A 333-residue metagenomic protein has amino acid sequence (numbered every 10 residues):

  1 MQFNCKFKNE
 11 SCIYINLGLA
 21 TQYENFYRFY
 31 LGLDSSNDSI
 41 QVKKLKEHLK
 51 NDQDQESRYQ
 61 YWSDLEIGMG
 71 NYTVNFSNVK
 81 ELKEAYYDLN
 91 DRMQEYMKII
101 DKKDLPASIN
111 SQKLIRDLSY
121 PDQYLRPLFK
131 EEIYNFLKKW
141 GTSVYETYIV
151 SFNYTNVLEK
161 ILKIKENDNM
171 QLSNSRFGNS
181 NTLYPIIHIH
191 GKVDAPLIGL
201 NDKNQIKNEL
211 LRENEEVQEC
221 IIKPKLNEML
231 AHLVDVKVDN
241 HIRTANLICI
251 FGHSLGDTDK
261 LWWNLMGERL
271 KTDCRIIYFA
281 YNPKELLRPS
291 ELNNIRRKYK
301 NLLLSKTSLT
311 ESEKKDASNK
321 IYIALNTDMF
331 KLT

Functional and structural regions predicted by a protein language model:
M1-Y145: Gly/serine-rich nucleotide phosphate-binding loop at the start of the catalytic core of nucleotide/ADP-ribose-handling
Y14, Q41-K44, Y61, N78-E81 (+4 more regions): A structural signal for short, well-ordered beta-strand segments and their strand-loop junctions that often border
Q123, P127-L128, N135, E166-T182: Short mixed-charge
T142-E146, S180-Y184, I242-A245, K271-T272: Short, well-ordered loop/turn elements at secondary-structure boundaries
Y154-V157, K192-A195, S254-G256, P283-E285: Short, solvent-exposed loop/turn segments at secondary-structure junctions
N156-K165: Short active-site loop/helix that positions an aromatic residue
L197-R243, L287, E291-L304: Acidic, metal/cofactor-coordinating or nucleic-acid-engaging core segments within structured domains
V236-T333: SIR2/sirtuin-family catalytic core signature
